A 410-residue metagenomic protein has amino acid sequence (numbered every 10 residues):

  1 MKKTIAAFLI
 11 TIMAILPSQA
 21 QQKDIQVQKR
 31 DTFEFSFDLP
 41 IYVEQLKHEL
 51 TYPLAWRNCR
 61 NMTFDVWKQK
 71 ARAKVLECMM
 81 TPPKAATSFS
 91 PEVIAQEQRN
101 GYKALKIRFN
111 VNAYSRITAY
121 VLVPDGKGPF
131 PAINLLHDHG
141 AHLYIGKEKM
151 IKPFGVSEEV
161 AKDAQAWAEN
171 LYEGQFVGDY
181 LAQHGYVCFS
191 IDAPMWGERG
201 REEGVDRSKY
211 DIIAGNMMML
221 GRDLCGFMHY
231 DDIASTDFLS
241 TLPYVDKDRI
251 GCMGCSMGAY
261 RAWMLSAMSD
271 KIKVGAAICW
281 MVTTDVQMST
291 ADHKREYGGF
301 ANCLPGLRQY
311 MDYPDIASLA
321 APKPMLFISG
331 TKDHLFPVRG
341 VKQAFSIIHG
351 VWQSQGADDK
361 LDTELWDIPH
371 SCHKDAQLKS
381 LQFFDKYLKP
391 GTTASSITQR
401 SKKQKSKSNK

Functional and structural regions predicted by a protein language model:
A20-K103, V111, G146, I397-K410: N-terminal targeting or regulatory segments adjacent to alpha/beta-hydrolase or S9 domains
Q96-V156: Glycine-rich active-site/cofactor-binding loop and its immediate structural neighborhood
G128, L135-Y230, S240-T241, V286-S289 (+1 more regions): Cap/lid segment of the alpha/beta-hydrolase catalytic domain
I212, N216-M219, A234, V274-A317 (+3 more regions): Mobile cap/lid helix-loop segments that gate and shape the active-site cleft of serine hydrolases
Y244-S256: Alpha/beta-hydrolase fold nucleophile elbow
A320, F327-S329: Short beta-strand/loop motif that positions the catalytic acidic residue of the alpha/beta-hydrolase fold
K332-G340, H370-S371: Acidic catalytic loop of the alpha/beta-hydrolase fold
S346-K403, K410: C-terminal catalytic histidine-bearing segment of alpha/beta-hydrolase fold enzymes
